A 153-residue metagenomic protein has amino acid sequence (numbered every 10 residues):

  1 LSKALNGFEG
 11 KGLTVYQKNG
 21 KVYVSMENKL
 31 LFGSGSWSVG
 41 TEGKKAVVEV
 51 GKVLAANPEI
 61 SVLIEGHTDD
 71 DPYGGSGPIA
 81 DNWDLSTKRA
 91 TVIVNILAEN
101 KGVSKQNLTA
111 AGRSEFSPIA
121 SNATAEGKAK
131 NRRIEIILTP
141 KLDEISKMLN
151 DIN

Functional and structural regions predicted by a protein language model:
L1-Y16: Extracellular/lumenal/periplasmic "stalk" regions immediately C-terminal to a signal peptide or transmembrane helix
A4, E49-V50: A ubiquitous structural signal for well-ordered alpha-helices
G10-G12, E59, K105: Short secondary-structure junction motifs
Q17-K21: Short Gly/Ser/Thr- and Asp/Glu-enriched loop/turn motifs at secondary-structure junctions
V22-E27: Short, aliphatic-rich beta-strand segments
L31-E49, N57, H67-N153: Periplasmic OmpA-like peptidoglycan-binding domain that tethers envelope proteins to the cell wall
